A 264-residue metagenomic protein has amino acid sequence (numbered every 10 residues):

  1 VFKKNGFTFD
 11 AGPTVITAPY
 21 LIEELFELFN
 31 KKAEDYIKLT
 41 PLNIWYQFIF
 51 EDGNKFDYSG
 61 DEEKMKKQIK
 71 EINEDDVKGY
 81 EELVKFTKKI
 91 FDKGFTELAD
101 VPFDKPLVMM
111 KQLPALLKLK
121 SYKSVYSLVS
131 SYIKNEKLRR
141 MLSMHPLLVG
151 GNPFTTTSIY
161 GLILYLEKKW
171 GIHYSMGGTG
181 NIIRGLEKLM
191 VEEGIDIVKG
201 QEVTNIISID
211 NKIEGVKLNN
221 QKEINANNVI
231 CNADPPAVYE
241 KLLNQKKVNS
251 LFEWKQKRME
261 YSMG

Functional and structural regions predicted by a protein language model:
V1-K89: N-terminal glycine-rich phosphate/pyrophosphate-binding loop and immediately adjacent elements
A11, R140-L142, K199, A226 (+1 more regions): General beta-strand structural signal in soluble alpha/beta enzymes
K38-T40, Q47-I49, S130, Q221-E223 (+1 more regions): A general structural signal for short secondary-structure junctions and capping/turn motifs
E51-T155: Rossmann-like flavin
K120, L162-I224: Helical element adjacent to the flavin cofactor pocket in flavoenzyme catalytic cores
K120, S124, F154-S158, G177 (+3 more regions): Conserved active-site and cofactor/substrate-binding residues in soluble primary-metabolism enzymes
L128-Y132, M141-M144, G185, L189 (+4 more regions): Generic, well-ordered alpha-helical scaffold segments in large soluble proteins
I172-R184, E192, I206, K222-G264: Glycine-rich loop(s) and the adjacent beta-strand/alpha-helix scaffold that form part
